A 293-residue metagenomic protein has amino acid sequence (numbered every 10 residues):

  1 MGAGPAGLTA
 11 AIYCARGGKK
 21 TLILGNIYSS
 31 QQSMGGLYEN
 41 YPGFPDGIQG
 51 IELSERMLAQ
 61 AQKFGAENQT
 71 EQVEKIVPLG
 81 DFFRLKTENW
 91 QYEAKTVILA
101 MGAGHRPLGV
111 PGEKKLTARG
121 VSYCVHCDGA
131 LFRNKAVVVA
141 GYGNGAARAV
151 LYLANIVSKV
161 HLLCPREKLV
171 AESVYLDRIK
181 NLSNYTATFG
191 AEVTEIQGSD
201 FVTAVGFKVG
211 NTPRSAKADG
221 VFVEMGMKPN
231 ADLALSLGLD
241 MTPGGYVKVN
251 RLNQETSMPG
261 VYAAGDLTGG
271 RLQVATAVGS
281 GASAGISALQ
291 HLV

Functional and structural regions predicted by a protein language model:
M1-F64, K135, G141, A147-E172: Beta1-alpha1 glycine-rich phosphate/pyrophosphate-binding loop at the start of Rossmann-like nucleotide-binding domains
G4-P5, A103-H105, G143-G145, T268: Residue-level detector of alpha-helix initiation sites
Q32, P107-L108, R148, V170 (+2 more regions): Glycine/Thr-rich phosphate-binding loops of Rossmann-like dinucleotide-binding domains
A61-K86, Q91-A94, A154-R251, L292-V293: A Rossmann-like FAD-binding core segment of flavoenzymes
N68-R133, A140-Y142: Glycine/small-residue-rich loop that forms an oxyanion/phosphate-binding "nest" at active or ligand-binding sites
T70-E71, R133-K135, G190, M258: Phosphate-coordination loops involved in phosphoryl transfer and adenosine-cofactor binding
G109, K115-L131, M225-Q273, S283: FAD-site-proximal beta/loop scaffold in flavoenzymes
A147-V150, A264-V293: A conserved FAD-binding loop/helix module that cradles the flavin
